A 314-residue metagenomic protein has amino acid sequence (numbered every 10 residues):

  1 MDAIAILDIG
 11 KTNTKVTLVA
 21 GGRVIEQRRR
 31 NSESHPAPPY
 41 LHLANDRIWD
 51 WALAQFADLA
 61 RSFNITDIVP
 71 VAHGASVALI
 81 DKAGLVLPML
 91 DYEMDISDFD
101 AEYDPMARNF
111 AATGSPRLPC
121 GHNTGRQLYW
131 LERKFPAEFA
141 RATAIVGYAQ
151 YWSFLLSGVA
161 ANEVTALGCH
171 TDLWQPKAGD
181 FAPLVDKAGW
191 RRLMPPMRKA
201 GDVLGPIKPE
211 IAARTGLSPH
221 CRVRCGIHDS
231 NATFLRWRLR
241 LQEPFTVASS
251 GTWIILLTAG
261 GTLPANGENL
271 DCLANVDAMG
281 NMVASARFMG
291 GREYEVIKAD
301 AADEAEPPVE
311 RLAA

Functional and structural regions predicted by a protein language model:
M1-P88, R141, R191, P195-P196 (+1 more regions): N-terminal glycine/serine-rich phosphate-binding loop of ATP-dependent small-molecule kinases, especially carbohydrate
A5-I6, K15, D104-L118, R126-A142 (+4 more regions): Active-site core segments that coordinate phosphate-bearing ligands/cofactors across diverse enzyme families
N13, K199-I207: Glycine-rich phosphate-binding loops at beta-strand->alpha-helix junctions
R29-H35, D91-D98, G168-C169, T252-I254: Short, acidic/turn-prone active-site loops that include or flank metal/cofactor- and phosphate-binding residues
P36, G114-R126, G168-L173, R192-D202 (+1 more regions): A glycine-/small-polar-enriched, mobile loop at the entrance of the PLP active site in fold-type I
S62-G125: Active-site phosphate-binding/coordination module
V71-S76, A200-G201, S250-W253: Glycine-rich beta-strand-to-loop/alpha-helix junction loops that act as flexible
N162-G168: Nucleotide/phosphate-binding loop and acidic/charged catalytic motifs in nucleotide-binding or -utilizing enzymes
